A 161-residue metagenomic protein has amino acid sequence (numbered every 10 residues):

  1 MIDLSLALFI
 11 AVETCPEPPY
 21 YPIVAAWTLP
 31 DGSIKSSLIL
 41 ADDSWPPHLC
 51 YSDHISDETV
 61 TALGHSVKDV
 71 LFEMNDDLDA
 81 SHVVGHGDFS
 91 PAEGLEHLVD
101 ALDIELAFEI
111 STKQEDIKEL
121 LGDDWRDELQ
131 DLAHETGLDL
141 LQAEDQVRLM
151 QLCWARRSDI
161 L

Functional and structural regions predicted by a protein language model:
M1-L6, D116, L161: N-terminal intrinsically disordered, low-complexity tails enriched in polar/charged
I2-A92, E96-H97: Conserved non-catalytic scaffold segment of RNase H-like nuclease domains
D42, T112-E115, V147: Short, acidic/turn-prone active-site loops that include or flank metal/cofactor- and phosphate-binding residues
S56, S81, L102-E105, D124: Secondary-structure boundary/capping positions in well-ordered alpha/beta enzyme cores
D57-T61, L106-F108, G137-A143: Short, surface-exposed acidic
H82-F89, E93-V99, D127-L161: Acidic, Mg2+-coordinating catalytic module of metal-dependent nucleases/exonucleases that use a two-metal-ion mechanism
I104-L132: Short alpha-helix plus adjacent loop in nuclease-associated cores
